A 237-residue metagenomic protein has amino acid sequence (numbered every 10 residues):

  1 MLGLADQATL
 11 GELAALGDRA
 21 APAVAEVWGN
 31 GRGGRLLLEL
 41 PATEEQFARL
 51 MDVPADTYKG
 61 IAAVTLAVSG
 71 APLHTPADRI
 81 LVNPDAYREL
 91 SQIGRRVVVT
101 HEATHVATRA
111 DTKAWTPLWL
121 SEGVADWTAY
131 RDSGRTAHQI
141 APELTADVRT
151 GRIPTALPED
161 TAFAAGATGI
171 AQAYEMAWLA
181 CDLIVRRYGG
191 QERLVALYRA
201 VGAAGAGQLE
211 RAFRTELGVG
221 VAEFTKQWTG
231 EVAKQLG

Functional and structural regions predicted by a protein language model:
M1-P117, Q208-L209: Juxtacatalytic substrate-recognition/specificity segment
L66-L73, G94, V98, T112-G237: Acidic/His/Gly-enriched intrinsically disordered linker/tail segments that often contain short helix/coil "MoRF-like"
